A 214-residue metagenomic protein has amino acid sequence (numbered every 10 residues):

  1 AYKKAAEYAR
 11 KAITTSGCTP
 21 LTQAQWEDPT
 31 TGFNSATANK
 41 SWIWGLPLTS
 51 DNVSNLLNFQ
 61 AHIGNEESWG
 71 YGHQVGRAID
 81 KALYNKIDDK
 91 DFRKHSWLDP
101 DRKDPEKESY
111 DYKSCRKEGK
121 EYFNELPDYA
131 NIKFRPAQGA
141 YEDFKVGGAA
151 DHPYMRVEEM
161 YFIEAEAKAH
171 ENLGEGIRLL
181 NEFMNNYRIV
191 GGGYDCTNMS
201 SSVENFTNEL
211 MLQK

Functional and structural regions predicted by a protein language model:
A1-Q60, W69, H73-R77, N85-K214: Acidic/polar-rich alpha-helix caps and helix-coil junctions
